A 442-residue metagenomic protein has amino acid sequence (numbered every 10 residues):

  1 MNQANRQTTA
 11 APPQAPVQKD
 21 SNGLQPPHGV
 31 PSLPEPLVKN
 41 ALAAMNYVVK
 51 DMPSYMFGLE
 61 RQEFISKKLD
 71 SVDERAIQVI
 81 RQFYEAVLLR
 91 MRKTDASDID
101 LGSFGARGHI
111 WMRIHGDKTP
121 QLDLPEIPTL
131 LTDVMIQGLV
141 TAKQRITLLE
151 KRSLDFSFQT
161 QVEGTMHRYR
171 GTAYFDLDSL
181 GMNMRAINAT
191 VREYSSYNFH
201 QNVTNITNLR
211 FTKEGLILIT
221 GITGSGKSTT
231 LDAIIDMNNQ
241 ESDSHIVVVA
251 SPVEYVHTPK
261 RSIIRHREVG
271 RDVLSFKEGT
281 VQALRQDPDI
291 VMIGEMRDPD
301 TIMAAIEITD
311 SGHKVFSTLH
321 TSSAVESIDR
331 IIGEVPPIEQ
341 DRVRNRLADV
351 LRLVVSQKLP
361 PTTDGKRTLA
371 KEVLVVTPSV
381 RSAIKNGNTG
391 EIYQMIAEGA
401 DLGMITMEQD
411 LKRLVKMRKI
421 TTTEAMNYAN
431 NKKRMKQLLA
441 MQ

Functional and structural regions predicted by a protein language model:
N2-R6, A10-P13, L24-K50, L59-Q442: Short, flexible helix-loop junctions that flank or precede catalytic/ligand sites
